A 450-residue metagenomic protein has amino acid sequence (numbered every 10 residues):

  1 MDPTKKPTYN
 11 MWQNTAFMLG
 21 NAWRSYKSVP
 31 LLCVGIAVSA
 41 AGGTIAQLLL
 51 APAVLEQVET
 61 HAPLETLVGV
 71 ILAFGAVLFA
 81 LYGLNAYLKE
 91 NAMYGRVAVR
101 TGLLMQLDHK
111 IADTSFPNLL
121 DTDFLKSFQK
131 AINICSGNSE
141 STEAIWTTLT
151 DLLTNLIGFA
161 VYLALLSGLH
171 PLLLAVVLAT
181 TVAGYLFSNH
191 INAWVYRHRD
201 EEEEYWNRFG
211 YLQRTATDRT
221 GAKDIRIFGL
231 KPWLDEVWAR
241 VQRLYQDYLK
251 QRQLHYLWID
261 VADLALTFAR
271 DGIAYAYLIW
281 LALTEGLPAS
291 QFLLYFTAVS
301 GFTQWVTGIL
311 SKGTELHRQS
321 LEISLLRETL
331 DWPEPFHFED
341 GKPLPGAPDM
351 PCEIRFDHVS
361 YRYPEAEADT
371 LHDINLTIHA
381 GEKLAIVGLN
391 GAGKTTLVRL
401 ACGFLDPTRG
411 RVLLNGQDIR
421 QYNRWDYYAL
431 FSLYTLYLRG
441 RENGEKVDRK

Functional and structural regions predicted by a protein language model:
M1-A16, V97-E143, Y205-Y248, S320-P333: Extended non-transmembrane interhelical loops and adjacent amphipathic helices of multipass membrane proteins
M1-T44, L64-V70, L88, A92 (+4 more regions): Membrane-integrated ABC transporters
P30-Y87, L163-V195, A269-A276, W280-F296: Transmembrane helix-loop-helix hairpins at lipid-water interfaces of multipass membrane proteins, especially the type-1
F74-H109: Internal catalytic or translocation cores that form aromatic/hydrophobic pockets or channels for amphipathic metabolites
A193-E203: A cytosolic-side transmembrane-helix exit/cap motif
L230, A274, Y295-W332: Cytosolic ends of transmembrane helices, especially the final helix of ABC transmembrane type-1 domains
P343-K450: ABC-type nucleotide-binding domain
